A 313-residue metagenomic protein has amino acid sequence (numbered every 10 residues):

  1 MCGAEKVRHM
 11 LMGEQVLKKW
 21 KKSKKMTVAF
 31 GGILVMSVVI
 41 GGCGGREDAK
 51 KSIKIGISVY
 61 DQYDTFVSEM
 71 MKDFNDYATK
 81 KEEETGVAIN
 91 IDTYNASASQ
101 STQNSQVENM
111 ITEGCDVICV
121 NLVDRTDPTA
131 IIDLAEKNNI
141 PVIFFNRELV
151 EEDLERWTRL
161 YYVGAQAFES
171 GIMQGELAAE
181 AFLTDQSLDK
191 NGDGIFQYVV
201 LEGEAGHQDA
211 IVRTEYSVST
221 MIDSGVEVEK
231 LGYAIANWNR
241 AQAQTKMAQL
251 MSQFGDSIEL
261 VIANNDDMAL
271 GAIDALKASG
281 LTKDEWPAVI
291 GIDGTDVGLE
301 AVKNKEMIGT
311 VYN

Functional and structural regions predicted by a protein language model:
G13, K18-K25, G44-N313: A residue-level marker of the well-folded mature domains of exported/periplasmic proteins
K24-L34: Sec-dependent N-terminal signal peptides
V35-M36, R46: Basic, mixed-charge low-complexity alpha-helical segments
V39-G42: C-terminal motif of bacterial Sec signal peptides marking the signal peptidase cleavage site
